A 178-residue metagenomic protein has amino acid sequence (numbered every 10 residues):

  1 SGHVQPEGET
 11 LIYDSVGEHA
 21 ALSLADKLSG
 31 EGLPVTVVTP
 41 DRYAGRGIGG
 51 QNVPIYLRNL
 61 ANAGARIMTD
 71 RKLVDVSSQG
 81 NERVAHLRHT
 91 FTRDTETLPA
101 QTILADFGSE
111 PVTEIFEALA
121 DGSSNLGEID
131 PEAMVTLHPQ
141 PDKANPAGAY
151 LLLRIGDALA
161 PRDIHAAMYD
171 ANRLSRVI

Functional and structural regions predicted by a protein language model:
S1-E31, A120-D163: Glycine-rich dinucleotide-binding loop and its adjacent helix/turn
P6-G8, G30-I129: A Rossmann-like FAD-binding core segment of flavoenzymes
Y13-D14, A100, D106-F107, A144-A147 (+3 more regions): Short, well-ordered coil/turn residues at beta-beta hairpins and beta-strand->alpha-helix junctions within
H19, S23, Q51, I55 (+3 more regions): Conserved active-site and cofactor/substrate-binding residues in soluble primary-metabolism enzymes
A21, R46, T113, I164 (+1 more regions): Active-site-proximal flexible loops/turns
L24-T39, S124-N125, H165-I178: Internal hydrophobic alpha-helix adjacent to the cofactor/substrate pocket in enzyme cavities
A63, G148, L153, P161-H165 (+1 more regions): Flexible, Lys/Arg-rich cytosolic regulatory linkers and terminal tails that connect or flank
